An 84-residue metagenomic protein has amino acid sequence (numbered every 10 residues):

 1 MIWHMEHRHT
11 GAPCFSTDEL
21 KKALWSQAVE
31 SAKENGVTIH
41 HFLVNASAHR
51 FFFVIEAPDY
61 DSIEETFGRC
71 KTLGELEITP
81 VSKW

Functional and structural regions predicted by a protein language model:
M1-E34, T38-H49, P58-D61, S82-W84: Short S/T/G/P-rich N-terminal loop/turn motif that feeds into the first structured element of a domain
A48-R50, K71-L73: Short connector loops at helix/strand junctions that flank enzyme active sites, especially segments positioning acidic
V54-E56: Short hydrophobic/aromatic beta-strand micro-patches that form the beta-sheet surface supporting nucleotide- or nucleic
I63-K71: Short amphipathic alpha-helices in soluble, non-transmembrane regions that often serve as interface/regulatory elements
L73-W84: Conserved short beta-strand edge segments in small beta-sheet-based binding/regulatory domains
